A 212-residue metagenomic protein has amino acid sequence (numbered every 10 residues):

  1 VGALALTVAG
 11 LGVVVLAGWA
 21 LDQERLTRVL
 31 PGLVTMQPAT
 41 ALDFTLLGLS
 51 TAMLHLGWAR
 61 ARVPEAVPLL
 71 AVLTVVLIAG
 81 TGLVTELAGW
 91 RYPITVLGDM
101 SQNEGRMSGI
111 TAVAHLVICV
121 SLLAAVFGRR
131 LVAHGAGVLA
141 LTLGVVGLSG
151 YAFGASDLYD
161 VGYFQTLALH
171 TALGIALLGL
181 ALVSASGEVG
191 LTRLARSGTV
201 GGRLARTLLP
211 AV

Functional and structural regions predicted by a protein language model:
V1-V212: Non-catalytic regulatory/interaction regions at protein termini and inter-domain linkers
